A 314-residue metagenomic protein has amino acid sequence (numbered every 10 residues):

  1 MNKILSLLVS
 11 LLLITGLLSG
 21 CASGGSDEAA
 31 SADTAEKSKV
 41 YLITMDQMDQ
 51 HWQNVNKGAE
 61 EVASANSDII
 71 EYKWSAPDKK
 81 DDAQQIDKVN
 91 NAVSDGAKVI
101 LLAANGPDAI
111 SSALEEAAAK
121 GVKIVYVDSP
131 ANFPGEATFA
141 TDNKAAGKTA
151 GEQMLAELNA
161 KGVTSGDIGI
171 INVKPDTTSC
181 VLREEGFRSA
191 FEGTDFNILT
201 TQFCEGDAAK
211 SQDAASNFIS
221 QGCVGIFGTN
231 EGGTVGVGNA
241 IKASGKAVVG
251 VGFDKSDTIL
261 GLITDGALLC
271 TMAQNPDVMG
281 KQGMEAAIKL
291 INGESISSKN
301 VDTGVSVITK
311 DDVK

Functional and structural regions predicted by a protein language model:
M1-K39, S64-A65, V93, E115-V122: Short, low-complexity disordered leader/linker segments with a strong preference for bacterial N-terminal type II
E36, I171-P175, S179, A190 (+1 more regions): Hinge/cleft segment of the Venus flytrap/periplasmic-binding protein
K39-G58, V62, N66, K73-D87 (+5 more regions): Extracytoplasmic "Venus flytrap"
H51-N66, A146-Q153, T178-F196, G236 (+2 more regions): Short, solvent-exposed amphipathic alpha-helices that sit in or adjacent to ligand/effector-binding or catalytic
N66-P77, D167-N172, F191-A208: Short beta-strand elements in bilobed, periplasmic/extracellular small-molecule ligand-binding domains
Q85, F139-S165, A209-Q212, S256-I259 (+1 more regions): Hydrophobic alpha-helical segments within soluble ligand-binding/sensing domains
V89-A119, F187, C204-L262: Hydrophobic alpha-helical
P107-A145, S256-L269: Flexible loop/hinge segments that line or gate small-molecule binding clefts
